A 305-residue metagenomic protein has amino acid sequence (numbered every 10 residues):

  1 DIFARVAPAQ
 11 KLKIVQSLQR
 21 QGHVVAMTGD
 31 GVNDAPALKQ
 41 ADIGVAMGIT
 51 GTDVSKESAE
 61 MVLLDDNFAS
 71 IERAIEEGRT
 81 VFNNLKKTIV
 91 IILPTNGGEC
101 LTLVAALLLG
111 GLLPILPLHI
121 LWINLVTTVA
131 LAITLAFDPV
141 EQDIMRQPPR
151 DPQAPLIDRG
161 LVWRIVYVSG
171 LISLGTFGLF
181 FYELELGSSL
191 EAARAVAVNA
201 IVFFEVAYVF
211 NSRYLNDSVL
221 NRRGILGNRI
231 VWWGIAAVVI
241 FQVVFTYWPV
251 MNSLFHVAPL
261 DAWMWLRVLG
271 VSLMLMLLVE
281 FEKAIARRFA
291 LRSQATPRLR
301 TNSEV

Functional and structural regions predicted by a protein language model:
D1-M27, A41, A46-D217: Membrane-embedded transport module
D1-N33, K39-I43, L85, L107-G110 (+2 more regions): Cytosolic catalytic headpiece
L116, R164-I165, V231, M264-V268: Residue-level signature of transmembrane alpha-helical entry/exit and packing/kink sites in multi-pass membrane
I123-T127, A200-Y208, V238-F245, V271-V279: Alpha-helical transmembrane segments of multi-pass membrane proteins
E141-P148, S218-R222, I285-R300: Short, Lys/Arg-enriched, Gly/Pro-containing loop segments at transmembrane-helix junctions of multi-pass membrane
G175-L179, A237-S253: Hydrophobic alpha-helical transmembrane segments in multi-pass integral membrane proteins
N221-R229: Cytoplasmic-side transmembrane-helix entry/capping segments in multi-pass membrane proteins
R229-A237: Small-residue-rich segments of transmembrane alpha-helices in multi-pass membrane proteins, especially helix faces
